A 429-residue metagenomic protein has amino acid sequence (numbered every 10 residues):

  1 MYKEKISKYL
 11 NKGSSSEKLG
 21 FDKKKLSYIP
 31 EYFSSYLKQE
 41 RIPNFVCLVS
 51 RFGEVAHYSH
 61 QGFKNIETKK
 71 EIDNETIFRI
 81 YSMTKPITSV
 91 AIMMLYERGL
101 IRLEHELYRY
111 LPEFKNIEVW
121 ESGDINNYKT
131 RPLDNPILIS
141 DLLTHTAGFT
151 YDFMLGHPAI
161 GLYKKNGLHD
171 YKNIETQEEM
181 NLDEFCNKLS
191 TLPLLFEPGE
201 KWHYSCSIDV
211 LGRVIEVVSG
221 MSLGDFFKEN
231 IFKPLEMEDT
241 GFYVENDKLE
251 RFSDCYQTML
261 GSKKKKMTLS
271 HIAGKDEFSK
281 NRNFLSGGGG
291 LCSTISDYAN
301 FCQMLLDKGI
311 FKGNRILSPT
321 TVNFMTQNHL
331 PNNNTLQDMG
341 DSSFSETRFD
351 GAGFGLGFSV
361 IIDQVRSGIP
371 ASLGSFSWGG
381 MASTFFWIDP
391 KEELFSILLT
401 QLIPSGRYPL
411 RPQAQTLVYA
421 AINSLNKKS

Functional and structural regions predicted by a protein language model:
I6-L10, E17-I80, L100-R102, N116-G123 (+4 more regions): Short, conserved catalytic-motif segment at the N-terminal edge
K8, I117-P370: Short, surface-exposed loop or secondary-structure junction motifs that flank catalytic or metal-binding residues
D22, K85, T294: Short, conserved phosphate/pyrophosphate- and ester-handling motifs at nucleotide-, phospho-/glycolipid
S27-S34, C47, G53, R79-L107 (+3 more regions): Active-site SXXK
Y108-K115: Acidic helix-start/capping segments at beta-turn-to-alpha-helix junctions
S375, A382-K391: Short, surface-exposed beta-strand/loop micro-motifs that present aromatic residues
F386-W387, E393-L402: Short, well-ordered beta-strand elements
L402-K428: Generic C-terminus detector
